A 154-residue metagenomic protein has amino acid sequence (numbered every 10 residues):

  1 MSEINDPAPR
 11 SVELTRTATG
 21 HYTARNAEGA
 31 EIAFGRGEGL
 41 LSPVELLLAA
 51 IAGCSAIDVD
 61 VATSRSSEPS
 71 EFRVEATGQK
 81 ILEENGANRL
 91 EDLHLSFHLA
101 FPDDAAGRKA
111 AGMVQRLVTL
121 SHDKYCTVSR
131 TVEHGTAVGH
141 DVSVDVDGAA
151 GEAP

Functional and structural regions predicted by a protein language model:
M1-A49, V59-P154: Extended beta-strand/beta-hairpin segments
